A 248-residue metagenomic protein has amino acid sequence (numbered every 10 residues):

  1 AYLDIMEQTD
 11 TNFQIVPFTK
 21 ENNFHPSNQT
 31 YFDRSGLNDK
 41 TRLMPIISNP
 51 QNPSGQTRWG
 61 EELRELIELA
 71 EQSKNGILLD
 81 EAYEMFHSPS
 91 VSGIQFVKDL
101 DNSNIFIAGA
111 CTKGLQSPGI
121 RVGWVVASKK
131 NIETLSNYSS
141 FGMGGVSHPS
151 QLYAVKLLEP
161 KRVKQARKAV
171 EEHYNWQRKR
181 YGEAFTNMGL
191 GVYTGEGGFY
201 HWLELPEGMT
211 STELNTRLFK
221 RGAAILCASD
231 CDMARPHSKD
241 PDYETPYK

Functional and structural regions predicted by a protein language model:
A1-K248: PLP-dependent class I/II
